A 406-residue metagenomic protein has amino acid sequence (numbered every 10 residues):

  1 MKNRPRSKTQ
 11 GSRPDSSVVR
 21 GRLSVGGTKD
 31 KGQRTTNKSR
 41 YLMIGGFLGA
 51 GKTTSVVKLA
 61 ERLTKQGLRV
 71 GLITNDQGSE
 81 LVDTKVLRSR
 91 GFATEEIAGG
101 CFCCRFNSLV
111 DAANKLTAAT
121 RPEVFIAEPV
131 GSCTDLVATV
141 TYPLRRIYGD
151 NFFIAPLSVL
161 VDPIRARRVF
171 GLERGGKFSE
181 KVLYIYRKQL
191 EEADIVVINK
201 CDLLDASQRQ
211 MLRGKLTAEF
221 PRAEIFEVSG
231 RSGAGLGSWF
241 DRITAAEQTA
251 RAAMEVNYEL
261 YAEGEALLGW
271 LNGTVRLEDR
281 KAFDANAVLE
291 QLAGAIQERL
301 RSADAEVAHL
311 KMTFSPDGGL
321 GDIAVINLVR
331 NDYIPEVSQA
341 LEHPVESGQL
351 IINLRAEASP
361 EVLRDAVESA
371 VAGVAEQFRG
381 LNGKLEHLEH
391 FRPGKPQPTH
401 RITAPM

Functional and structural regions predicted by a protein language model:
M1-K38: Short, basic, low-complexity termini and linkers enriched in Ser/Thr/Gly/Pro that act as targeting/leader peptides
K2-R4, K38-G45, G49-A50, T54 (+1 more regions): P-loop NTP-binding site
K38-G45, A50, T54-Y186: Nucleotide-state-sensitive switch-loop elements of NTP-binding domains
R40, R105-S108, L136, V182-Q189 (+7 more regions): Helical mechanochemical/support elements of P-loop NTPase systems and associated helical scaffolds
L68, A118-R121, R145, G149 (+6 more regions): Non-catalytic alpha-helical coupling and interface elements of nucleotide-dependent molecular machines and regulators
L72, I225-V228, L385: A structural preference for short, hydrophobic beta-strand core positions in alpha/beta folds
C101-C104, R231-L236, G319, F391-P396: A short acidic, often aromatic-flanked loop/helix-cap motif at beta-alpha or helix-coil junctions that lines enzyme
L183, R187-V197, C201-E265: Canonical P-loop GTPase G-domain recognition
